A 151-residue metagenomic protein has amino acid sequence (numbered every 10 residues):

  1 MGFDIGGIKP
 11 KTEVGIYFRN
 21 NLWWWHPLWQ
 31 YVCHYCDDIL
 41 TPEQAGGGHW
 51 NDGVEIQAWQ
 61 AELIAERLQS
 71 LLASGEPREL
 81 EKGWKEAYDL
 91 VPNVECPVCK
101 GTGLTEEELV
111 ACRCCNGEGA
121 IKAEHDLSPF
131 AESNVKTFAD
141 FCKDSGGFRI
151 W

Functional and structural regions predicted by a protein language model:
M1-W151: Acidic (Asp/Glu-rich) sequence patches and key acidic residues that form negatively charged surfaces used
